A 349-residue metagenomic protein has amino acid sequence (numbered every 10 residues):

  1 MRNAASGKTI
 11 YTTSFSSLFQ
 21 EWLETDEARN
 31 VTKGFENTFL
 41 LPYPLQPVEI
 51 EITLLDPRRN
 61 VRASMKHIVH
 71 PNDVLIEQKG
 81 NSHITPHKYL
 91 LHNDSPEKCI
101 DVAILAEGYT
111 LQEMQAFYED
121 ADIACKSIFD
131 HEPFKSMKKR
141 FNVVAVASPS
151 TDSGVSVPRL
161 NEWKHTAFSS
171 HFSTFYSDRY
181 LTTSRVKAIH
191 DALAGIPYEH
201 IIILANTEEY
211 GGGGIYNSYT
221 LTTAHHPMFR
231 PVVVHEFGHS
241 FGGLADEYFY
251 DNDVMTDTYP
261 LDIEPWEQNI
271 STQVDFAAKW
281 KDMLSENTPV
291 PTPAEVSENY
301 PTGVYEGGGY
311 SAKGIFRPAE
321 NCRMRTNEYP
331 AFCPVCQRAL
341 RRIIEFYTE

Functional and structural regions predicted by a protein language model:
M1-I76: Beta-strand-enriched, solvent-exposed domains that form extended recognition/catalytic surfaces
D73-K135, A145-V155: Fold-level signature of zinc-dependent metallopeptidase catalytic domains
D94-K98, K135-K138, L193-Y198, I215 (+3 more regions): Extracellular/periplasmic catalytic domains that process cell-envelope and extracellular macromolecules
G108-L111, P149-S153, T207-G211, P227-F229 (+2 more regions): Solvent-exposed loop/turn segments at secondary-structure junctions within structured extracellular/periplasmic domains
M114-F117, G212-E236: Short pre-active-site segment immediately N-terminal to the catalytic Zn-binding motif
C125, R230-E247: Active-site recognition of the HExxH zinc-binding catalytic motif
R140-Y216: Active-site-proximal segments of metallohydrolase catalytic domains
Y248-E349: Replace "(M1/M4/M9/M12/WLM)" with "(e.g., M1/M4/M8/M9/M12/M26/WLM)" and add "not limited to" to clarify scope
